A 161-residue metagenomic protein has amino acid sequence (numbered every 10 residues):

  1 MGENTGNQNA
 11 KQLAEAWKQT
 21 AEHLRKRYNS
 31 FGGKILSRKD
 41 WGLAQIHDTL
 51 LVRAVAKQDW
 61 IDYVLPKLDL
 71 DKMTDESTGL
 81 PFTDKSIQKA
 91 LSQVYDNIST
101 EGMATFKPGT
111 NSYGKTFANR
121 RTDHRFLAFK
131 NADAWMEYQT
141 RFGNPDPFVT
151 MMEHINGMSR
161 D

Functional and structural regions predicted by a protein language model:
M1-D161: Structural preference for well-ordered, secondary-structure-rich domains
